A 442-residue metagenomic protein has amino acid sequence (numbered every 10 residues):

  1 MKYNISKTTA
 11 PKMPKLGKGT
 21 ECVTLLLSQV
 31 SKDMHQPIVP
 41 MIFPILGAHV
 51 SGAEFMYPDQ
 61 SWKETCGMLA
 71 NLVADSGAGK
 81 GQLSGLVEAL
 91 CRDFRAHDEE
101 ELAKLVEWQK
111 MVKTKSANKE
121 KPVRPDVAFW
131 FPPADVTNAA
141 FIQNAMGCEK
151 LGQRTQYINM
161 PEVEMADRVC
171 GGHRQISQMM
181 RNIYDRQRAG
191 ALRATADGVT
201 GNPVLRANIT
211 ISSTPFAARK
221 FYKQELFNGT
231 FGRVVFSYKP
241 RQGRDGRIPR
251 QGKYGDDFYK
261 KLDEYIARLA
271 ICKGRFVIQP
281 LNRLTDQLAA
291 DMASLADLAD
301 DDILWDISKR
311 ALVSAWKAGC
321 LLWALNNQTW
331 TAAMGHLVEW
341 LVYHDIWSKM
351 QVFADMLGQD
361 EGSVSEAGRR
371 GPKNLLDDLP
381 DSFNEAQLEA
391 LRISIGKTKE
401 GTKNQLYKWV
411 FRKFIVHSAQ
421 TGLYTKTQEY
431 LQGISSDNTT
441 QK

Functional and structural regions predicted by a protein language model:
M1-K442: Phosphate-handling catalytic cores of nucleic-acid transaction enzymes
